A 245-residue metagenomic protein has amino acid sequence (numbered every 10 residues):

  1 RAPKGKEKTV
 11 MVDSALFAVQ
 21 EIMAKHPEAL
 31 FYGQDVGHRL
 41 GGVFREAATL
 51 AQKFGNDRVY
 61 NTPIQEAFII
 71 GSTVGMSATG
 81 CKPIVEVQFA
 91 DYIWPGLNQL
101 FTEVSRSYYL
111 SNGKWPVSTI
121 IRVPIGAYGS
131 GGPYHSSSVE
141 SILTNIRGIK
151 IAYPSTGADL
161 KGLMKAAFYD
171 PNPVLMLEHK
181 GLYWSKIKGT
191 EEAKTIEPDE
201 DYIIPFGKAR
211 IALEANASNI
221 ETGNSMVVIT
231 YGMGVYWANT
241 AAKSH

Functional and structural regions predicted by a protein language model:
R1-W184: Thiamine diphosphate
S14-I22, K161-P173, L182-S244: Glycine-/acidic-rich phosphate or pyrophosphate-binding loops and their flanking alpha/beta elements
L143, S244-H245: Hydrophobic alpha-helical packing residues
